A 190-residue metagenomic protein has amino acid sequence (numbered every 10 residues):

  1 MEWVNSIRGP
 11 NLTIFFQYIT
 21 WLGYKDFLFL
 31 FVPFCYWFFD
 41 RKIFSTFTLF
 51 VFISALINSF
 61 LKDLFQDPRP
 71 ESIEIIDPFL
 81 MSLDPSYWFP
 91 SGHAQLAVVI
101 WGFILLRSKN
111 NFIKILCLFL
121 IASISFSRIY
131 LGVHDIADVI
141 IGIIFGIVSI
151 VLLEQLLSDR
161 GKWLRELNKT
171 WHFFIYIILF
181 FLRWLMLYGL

Functional and structural regions predicted by a protein language model:
M1-F27, S59-P85: N-terminal transmembrane-helix/juxtamembrane module of multi-pass inner/ER membrane proteins
R8-N11, I43, F112: Juxtamembrane loop-transmembrane helix junctions in multi-pass integral membrane proteins, especially the extracellular
F16, F31-V32, S45, E71-L190: Membrane-embedded catalytic cores of phosphoryl/pyrophosphoryl-handling enzymes
C35-S54: Interfacial segments of alpha-helical transmembrane regions
F38, I57, S125-F126: Hydrophobic membrane-targeting signal helices
T48-F60, L64, I144, V148 (+1 more regions): Hydrophobic, lipid-facing residues on alpha-helical transmembrane segments of integral membrane proteins
I57-D67, L182-G189: C-terminal TM-helix exit segments that contain a strictly Trp-centered aromatic cap at the helix terminus
